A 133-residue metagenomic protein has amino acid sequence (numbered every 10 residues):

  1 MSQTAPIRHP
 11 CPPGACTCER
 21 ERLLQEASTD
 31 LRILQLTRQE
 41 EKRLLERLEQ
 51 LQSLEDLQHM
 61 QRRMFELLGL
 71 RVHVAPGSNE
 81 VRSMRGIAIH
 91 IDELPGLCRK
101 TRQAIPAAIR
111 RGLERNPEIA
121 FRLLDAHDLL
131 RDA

Functional and structural regions predicted by a protein language model:
M1-A133: Extreme N-terminal regulatory/targeting segments of RNA polymerase sigma factors
